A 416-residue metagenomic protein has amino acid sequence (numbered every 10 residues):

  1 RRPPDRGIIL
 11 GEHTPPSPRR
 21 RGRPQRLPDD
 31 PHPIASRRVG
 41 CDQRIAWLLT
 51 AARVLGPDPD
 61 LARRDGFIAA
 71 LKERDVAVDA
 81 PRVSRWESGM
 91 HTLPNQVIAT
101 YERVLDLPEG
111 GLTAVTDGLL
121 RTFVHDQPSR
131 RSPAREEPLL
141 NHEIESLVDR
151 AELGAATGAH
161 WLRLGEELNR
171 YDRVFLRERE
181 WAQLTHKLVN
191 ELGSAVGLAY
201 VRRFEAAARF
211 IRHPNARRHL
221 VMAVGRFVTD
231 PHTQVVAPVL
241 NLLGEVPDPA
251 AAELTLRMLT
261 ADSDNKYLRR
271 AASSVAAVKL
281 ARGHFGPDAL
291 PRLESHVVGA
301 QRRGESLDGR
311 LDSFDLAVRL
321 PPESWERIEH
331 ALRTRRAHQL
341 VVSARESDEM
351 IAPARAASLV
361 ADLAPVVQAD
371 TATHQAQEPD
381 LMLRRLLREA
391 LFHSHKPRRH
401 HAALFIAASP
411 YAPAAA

Functional and structural regions predicted by a protein language model:
R1-R64: A short, Lys/Arg-rich alpha-helix, primarily the initiator
L49, R64-L71, V83-W86, L112: Conserved hydrophobic/aromatic packing and binding residues within compact polymer-binding modules
R53, I68, K72-E73, E102: The alpha-helix within a helix-turn-helix
R63-D65, A80, I98: Helix-turn-helix DNA-binding elements, focusing on the entry/boundary residues of the two helices that contact DNA
L71-L93, D117-L120: Recognition helix of helix-turn-helix/homeodomain-like DNA-binding domains that insert into the DNA major groove
P94-L112: DNA major-groove recognition helix of helix-turn-helix/homeodomain DNA-binding modules
R121-E191: Helix-turn-helix/homeodomain-like alpha-helical modules used for DNA recognition and transcription-factor dimerization
R173-A416: Extended amphipathic alpha-helical coiled-coil/heptad-repeat regions
